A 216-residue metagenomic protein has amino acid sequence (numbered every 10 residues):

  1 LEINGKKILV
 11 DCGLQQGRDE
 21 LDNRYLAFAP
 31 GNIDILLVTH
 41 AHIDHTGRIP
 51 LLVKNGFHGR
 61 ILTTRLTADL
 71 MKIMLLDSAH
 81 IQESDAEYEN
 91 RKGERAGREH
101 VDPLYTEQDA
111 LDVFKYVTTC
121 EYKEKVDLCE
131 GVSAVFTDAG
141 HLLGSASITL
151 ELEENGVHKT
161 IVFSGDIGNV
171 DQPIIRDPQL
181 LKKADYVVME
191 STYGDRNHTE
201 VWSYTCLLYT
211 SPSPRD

Functional and structural regions predicted by a protein language model:
I3, C120-Q179: Catalytic core of the metallo-beta-lactamase
I3-G59, T63-K115, I167-P178, Y204-L207: Pre-active-site segment of Zn-dependent metallo-hydrolases
K7, G59-I61, H158-I161, D185-Y186: Beta-sheet entry/capping signal
A184-R196: Gly-rich Lys/Arg/Thr-decorated short loops/hinges at beta-loop-alpha junctions or inter-strand turns that position
H198-S203: Alpha-helix capping and helix-loop boundary segments enriched in small/acidic/polar residues
C206-D216: Conserved small/polar residues in nucleotide/adenosyl-binding loops
